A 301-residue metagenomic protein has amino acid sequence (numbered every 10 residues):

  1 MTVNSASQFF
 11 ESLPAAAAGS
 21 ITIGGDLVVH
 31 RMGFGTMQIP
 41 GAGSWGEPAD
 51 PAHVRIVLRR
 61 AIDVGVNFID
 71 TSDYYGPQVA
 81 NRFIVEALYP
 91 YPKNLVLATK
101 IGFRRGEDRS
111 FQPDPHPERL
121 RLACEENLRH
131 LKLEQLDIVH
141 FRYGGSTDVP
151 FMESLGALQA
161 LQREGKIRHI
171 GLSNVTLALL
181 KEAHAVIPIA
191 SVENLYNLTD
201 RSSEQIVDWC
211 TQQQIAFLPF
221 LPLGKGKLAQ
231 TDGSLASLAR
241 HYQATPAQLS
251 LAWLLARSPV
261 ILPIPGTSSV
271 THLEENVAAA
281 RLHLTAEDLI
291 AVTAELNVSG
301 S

Functional and structural regions predicted by a protein language model:
M1-L95, K225, S301: N-terminal binding-site loop/beta-alpha segment at the start of enzyme catalytic domains that lines or forms
S5, F9-S20, G144-S301: Beta/alpha (TIM)-barrel catalytic core signal, keyed to glycine-rich beta->alpha loops juxtaposed to Asp/Glu that bind
G24, D63, V85-V96, R129-K132 (+2 more regions): Acidic (Asp/Glu)-rich catalytic clusters
F34, V54, A61, I69 (+11 more regions): Conserved, mostly hydrophobic/aromatic
Q38-A52, G106-E118, S146: Active-site mouth loops of central-metabolism enzymes
E47-A61, P115-L131, T176-K181: Short, acidic/polar
N94-E107, V139: A short, structured active-site edge motif that brings together acidic residues
L128-S146: Active-site groove signature of glycoside hydrolases
